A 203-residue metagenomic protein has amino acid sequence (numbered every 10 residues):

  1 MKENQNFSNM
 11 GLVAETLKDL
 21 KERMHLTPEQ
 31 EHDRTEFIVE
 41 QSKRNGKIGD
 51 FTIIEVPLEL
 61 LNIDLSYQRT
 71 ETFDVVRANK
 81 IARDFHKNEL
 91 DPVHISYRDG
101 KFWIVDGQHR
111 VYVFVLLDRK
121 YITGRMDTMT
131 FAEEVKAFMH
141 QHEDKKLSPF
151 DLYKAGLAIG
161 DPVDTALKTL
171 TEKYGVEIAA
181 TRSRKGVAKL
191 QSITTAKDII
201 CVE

Functional and structural regions predicted by a protein language model:
K2-V105, H109-L116, D127-T128: Short alpha-helix boundary/capping and kink motifs at helix termini
N4-L20, R119-E203: Solvent-exposed functional surfaces
